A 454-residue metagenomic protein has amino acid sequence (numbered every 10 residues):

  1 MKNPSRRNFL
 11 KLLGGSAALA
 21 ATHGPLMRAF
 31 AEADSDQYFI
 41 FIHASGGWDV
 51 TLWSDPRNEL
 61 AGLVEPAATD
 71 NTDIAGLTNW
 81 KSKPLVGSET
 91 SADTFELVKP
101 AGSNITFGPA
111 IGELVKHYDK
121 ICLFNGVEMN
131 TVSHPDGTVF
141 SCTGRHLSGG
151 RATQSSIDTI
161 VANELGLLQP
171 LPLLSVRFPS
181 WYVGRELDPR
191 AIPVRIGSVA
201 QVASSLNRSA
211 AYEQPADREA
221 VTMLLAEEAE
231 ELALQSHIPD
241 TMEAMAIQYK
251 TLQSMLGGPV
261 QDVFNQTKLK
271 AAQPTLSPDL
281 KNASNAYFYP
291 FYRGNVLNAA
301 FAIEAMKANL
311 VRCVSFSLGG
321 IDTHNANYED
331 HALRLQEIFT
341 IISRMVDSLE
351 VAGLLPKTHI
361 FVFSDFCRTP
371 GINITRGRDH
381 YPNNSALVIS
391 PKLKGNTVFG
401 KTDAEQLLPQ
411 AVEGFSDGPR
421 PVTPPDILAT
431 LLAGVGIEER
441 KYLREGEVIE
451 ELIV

Functional and structural regions predicted by a protein language model:
K2-V454: Ligand-binding pockets and gating/stacking loops
